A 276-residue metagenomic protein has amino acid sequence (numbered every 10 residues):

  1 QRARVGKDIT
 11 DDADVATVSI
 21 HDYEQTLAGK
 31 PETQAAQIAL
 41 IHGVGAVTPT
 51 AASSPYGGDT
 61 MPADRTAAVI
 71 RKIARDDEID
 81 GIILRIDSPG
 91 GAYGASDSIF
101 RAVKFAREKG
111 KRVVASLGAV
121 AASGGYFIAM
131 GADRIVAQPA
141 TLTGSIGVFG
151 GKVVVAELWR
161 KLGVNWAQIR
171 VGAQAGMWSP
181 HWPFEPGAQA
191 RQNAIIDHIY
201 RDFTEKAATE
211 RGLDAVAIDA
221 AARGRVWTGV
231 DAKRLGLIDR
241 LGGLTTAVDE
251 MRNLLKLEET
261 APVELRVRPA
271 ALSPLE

Functional and structural regions predicted by a protein language model:
Q1, V136-A137, I238-T246: Short acidic-hydrophobic, aromatic-tinged amphipathic segments that line or gate anion-handling sites
Q1-A115, V120-R211, V263-E276: Small-residue-centered hinge/linker elements
P89, G224-V226, L244-V248: Active/binding-pocket-proximal capping segment
G212-G242: Amphipathic alpha-helical substructures
R234, G243-L244, V248, P262-E264: Segments of small-molecule ligand-sensing domains
